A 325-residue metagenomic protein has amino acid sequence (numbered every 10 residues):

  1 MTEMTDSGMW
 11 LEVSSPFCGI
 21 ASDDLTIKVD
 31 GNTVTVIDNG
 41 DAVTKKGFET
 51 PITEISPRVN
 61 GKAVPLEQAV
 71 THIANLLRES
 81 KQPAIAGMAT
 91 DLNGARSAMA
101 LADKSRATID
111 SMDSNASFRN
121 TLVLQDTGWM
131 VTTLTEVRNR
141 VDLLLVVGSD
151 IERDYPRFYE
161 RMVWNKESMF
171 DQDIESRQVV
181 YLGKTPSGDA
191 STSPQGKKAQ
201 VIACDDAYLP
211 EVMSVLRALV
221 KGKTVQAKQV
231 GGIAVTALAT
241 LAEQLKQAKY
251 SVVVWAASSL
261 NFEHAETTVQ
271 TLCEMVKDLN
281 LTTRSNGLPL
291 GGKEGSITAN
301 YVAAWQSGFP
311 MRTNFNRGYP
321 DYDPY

Functional and structural regions predicted by a protein language model:
M1-A218, A257-S258: N-terminal export/assembly segments and adjacent metallocofactor-ligating motifs of anaerobic energy-metabolism
L11-V13, T236-L241, M275: Glycine-rich, charged/polar anion/phosphate-binding loops that engage phosphate groups from diverse ligands
A69, Y208-V212, A237, L241 (+1 more regions): Alpha-helical structural motif
T135-Y159, A227-A234, A239, Q306-Y325: Extended, charge-rich low-complexity interaction segments
V212-V220, T271-L272, V276: Short amphipathic C-terminal alpha-helix that caps PH/PH-like domains
K221-E266: A charged, amphipathic alpha-helical module
H264-Y325: Acidic catalytic cores of enzymes that act on phosphate-bearing nucleotides/polynucleotides
